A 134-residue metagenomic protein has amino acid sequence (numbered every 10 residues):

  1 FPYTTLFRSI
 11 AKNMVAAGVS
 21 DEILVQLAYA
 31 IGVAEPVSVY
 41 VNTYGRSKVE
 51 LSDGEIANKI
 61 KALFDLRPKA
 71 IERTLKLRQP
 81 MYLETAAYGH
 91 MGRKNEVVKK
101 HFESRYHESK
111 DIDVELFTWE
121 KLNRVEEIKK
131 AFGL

Functional and structural regions predicted by a protein language model:
F1-L6: Short, small-residue-biased leader/transition segments that mark boundaries at the very start of proteins
F7-L134: A domain-level signal for the structural core that forms small-molecule/cofactor-binding pockets and catalytic centers
